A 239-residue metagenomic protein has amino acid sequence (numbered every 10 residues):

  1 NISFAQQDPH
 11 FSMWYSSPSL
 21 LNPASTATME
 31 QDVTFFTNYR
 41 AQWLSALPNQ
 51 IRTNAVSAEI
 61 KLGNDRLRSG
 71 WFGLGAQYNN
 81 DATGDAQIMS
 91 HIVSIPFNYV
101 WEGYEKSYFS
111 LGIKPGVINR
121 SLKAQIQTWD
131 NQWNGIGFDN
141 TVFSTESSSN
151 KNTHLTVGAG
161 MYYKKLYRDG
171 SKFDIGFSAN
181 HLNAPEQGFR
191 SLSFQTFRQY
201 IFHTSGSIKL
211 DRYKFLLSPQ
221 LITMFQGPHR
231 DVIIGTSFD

Functional and structural regions predicted by a protein language model:
N1-F4: C-terminal segment of classical bacterial N-terminal signal peptides
Q6-D239: Subset of outer-membrane beta-barrel
